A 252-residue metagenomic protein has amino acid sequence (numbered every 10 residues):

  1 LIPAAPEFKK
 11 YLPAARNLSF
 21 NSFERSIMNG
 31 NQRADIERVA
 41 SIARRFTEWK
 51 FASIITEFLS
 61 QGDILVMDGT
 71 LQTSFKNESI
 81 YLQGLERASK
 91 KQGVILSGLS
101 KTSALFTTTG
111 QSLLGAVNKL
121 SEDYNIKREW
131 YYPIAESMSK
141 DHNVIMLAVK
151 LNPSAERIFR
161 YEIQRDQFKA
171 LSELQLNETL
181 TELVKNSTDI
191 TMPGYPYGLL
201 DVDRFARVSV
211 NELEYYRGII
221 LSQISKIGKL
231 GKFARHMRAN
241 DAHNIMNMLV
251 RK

Functional and structural regions predicted by a protein language model:
L1-P3: An N-terminal structural lobe/cap that precedes and organizes the functional/catalytic core across diverse proteins
A5-K252: Long, contiguous domain-sized segments
